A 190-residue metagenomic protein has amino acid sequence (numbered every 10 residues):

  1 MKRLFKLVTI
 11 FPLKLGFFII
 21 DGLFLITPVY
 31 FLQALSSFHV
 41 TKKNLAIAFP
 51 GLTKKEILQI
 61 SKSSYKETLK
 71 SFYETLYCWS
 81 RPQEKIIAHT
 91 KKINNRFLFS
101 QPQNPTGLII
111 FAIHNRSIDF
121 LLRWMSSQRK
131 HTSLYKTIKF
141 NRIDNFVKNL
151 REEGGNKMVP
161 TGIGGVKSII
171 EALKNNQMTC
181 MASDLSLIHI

Functional and structural regions predicted by a protein language model:
M1-I109, N145-K148, G155: Membrane-anchoring hydrophobic helices of lipid-metabolizing enzymes
P102-Q103, S126, L173-K174: Residue-level signal for alpha-helix termini/capping positions
T106-I163: Catalytic core of membrane glycerolipid acyltransferases/transacylases, capturing the structured, soluble-facing
I109-F111, M178-A182: Structural motif
K148-N149, L173-N176: Short, surface-exposed amphipathic charged segments that create phosphate/polyanion-binding patches used for binding
V159-T161, C180-D184: Short, conserved beta-strand edge motifs with alternating hydrophobic and charged residues
G164-I169: Short acidic active-site motifs
I188-I190: Conserved small/polar residues in nucleotide/adenosyl-binding loops
